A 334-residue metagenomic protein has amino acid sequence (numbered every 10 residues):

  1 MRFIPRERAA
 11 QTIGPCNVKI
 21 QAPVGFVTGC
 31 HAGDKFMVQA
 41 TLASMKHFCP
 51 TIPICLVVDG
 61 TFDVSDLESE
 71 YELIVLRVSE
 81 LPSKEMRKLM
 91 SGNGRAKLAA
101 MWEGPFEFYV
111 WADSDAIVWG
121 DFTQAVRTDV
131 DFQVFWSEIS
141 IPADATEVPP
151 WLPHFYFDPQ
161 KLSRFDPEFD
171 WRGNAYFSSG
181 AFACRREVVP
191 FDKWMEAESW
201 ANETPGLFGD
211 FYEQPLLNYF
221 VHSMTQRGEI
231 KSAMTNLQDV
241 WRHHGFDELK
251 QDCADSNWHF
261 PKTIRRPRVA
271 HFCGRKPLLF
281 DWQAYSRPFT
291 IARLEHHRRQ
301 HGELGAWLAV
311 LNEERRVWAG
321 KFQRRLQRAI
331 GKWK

Functional and structural regions predicted by a protein language model:
M1-P23, F169-G173, R186-K334: A glycosyltransferase accessory/donor-loop signature
G25-H31: A conserved hydrophobic helix/loop-capping motif in glycosyltransferases and polysaccharide synthases
V38, G94, L98, A116 (+2 more regions): Conserved glycosyltransferase catalytic-site signature
S44-I52: Short, acidic, metal-binding catalytic loop of nucleotide-sugar glycosyltransferases
I54-D59: Short internal beta-strands
F62-G104: Active-site-proximal specificity loops/subdomain of glycosyltransferases
L98-P149: GT-A fold catalytic core of metal-dependent nucleotide-sugar glycosyltransferases, centered on the diacidic
T128-D192, E196: Conserved catalytic core of nucleotide-sugar-dependent glycosyltransferases
